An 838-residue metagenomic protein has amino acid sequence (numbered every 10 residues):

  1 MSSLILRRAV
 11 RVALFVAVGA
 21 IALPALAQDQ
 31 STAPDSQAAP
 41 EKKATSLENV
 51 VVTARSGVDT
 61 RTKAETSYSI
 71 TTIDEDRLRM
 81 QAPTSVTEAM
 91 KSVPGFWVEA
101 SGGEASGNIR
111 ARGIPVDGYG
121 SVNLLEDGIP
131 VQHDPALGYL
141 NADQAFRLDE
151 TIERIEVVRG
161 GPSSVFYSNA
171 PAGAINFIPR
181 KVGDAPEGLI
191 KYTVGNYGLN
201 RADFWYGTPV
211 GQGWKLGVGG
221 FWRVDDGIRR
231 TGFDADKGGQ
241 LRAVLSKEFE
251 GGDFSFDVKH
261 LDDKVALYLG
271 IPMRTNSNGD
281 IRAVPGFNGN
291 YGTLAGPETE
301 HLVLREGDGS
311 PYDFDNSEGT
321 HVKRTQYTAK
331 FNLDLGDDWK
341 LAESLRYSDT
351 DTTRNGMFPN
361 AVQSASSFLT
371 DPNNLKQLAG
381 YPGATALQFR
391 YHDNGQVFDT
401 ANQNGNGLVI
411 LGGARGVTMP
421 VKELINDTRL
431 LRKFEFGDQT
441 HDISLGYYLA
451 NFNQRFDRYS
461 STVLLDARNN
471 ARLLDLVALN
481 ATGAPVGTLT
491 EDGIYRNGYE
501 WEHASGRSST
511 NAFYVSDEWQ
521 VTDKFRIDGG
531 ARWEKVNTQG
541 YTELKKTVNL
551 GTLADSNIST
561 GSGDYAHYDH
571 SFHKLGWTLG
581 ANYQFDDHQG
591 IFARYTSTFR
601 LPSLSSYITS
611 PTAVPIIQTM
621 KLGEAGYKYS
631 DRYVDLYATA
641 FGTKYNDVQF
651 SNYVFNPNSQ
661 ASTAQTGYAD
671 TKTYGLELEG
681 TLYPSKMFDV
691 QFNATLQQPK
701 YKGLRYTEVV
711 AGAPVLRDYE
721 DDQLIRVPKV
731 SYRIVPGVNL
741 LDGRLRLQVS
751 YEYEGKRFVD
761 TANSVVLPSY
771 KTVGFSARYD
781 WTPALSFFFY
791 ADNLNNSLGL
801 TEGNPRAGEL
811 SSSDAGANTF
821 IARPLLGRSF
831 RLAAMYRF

Functional and structural regions predicted by a protein language model:
L4, N646, E752-F758, Y779-F838: C-terminal beta-signal and adjacent terminal beta-strands/loops of Gram-negative outer-membrane beta-barrel proteins
D29, G642-K644, Q665-T761, A833-R837: Gram-negative outer-membrane beta-barrel transporters
R55, D59-T62, I70, T87-P130: Extracytoplasmic beta-strand/coil segments of soluble accessory domains associated with Gram-negative outer-membrane
V86-A89, N108-G113, V122-L125, A142-A145 (+3 more regions): N-terminal periplasmic accessory domains that precede and gate Gram-negative outer-membrane beta-barrel machines
P130-R159: Short acidic/polar hinge/loop motifs at secondary-structure boundaries that mediate gating or recognition
A174, I178-P209, L216-R230, S750: Short strand-turn segments of transmembrane beta-barrel domains in outer membranes, especially the first one or two
A235-K237, S246-E248, D253-T328, T353-M419 (+4 more regions): Acidic/polar loop-and-plug regions of large Gram-negative outer-membrane beta-barrel proteins
K340-R346, Q584, G590-T596, R600 (+2 more regions): Membrane-embedded beta-barrel scaffold of Gram-negative outer-membrane proteins
